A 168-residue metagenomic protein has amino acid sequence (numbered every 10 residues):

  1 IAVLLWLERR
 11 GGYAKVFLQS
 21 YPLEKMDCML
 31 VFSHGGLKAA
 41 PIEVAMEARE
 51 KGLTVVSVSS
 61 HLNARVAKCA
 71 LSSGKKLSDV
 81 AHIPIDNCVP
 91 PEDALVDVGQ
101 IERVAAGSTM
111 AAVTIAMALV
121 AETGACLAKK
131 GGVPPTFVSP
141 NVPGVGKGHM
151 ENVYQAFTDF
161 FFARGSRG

Functional and structural regions predicted by a protein language model:
I1-A121: Glycine-rich phosphate-binding loops that contact phosphosugars or nucleotide phosphates
I1-W6, Y154-G168: A cross-family phosphate/adenosyl-ligand binding-site feature
A14-L18, K147-T158, F162: Generic detector of well-ordered alpha-helical segments enriched in charged/polar residues, highlighting helical
S20, M117, G144, F161-G168: Residue-level detector of solvent-exposed, low-hydrophobicity positions
D93-V96, G124-V153: Internal, active-site/partner-interface "lid" segment
G99-E102, F137-V138, G168: Residue-level signal for alpha-helical context at structural boundaries
